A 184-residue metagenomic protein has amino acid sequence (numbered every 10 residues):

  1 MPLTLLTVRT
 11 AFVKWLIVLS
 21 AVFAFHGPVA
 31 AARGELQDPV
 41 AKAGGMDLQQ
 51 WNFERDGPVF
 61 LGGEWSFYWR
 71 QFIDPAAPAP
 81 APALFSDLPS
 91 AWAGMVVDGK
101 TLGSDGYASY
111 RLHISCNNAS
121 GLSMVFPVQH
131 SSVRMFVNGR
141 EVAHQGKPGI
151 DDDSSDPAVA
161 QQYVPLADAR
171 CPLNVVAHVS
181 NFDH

Functional and structural regions predicted by a protein language model:
M1-A11: N-terminal secretory signal peptides that target proteins for export/translocation
K14-A24: Bacterial N-terminal signal peptides
F25-V29: N-terminal signal peptide c-region/cleavage motif recognized by signal peptidases
A30-N118: Extended carbohydrate-recognition surfaces in non-catalytic/accessory domains of CAZymes and lectin-like proteins
E35-Q50, V137-N174, H178-H184: Beta-strand-rich ligand-recognition modules
F60, Y107-H113, A119-S123, V159-Y163 (+1 more regions): Intrinsic-disorder/low-complexity, polar/charged segments enriched in Ser/Thr/Lys/Arg/Asp/Glu/Gln
H113-N138, V175-A177: Aromatic-lined ligand-binding clefts that engage carbohydrates, nucleic acids, or primary amines
